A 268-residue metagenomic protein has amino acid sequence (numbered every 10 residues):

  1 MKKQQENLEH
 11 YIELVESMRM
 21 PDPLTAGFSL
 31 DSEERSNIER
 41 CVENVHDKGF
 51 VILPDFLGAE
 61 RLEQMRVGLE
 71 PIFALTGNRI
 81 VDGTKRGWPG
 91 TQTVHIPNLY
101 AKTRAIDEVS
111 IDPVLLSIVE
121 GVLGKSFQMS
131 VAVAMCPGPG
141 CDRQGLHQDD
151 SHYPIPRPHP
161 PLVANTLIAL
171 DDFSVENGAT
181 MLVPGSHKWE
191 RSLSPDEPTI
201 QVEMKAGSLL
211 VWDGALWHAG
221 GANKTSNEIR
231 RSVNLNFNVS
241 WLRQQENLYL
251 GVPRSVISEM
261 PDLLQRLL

Functional and structural regions predicted by a protein language model:
K2-K48, L53-L146, S151-Y153: Non-heme Fe(II)-dependent double-stranded beta-helix
K2-Q4, L14, W189-V211, A215-W217 (+1 more regions): Conserved double-stranded beta-helix
L53, I168, L210-W212: Short hydrophobic-aromatic micro-motifs
F56, A132-V133, G185, G214-L216: Short, well-ordered beta-to-alpha junction loops that form the rim of enzyme active sites and present histidine/acidic
S117, C141-M204, V239-P253: Catalytic core of non-heme Fe(II) oxygenases with the double-stranded beta-helix
Q128, P160-L162, N227-I229: A short, structural micro-pattern
M129, V175-A179, L210: Short, structured loop/turn "capping" segments at alpha-beta junctions
V131-A134, T166-I168, V233-F237: A structural signal for short, well-ordered beta-strand segments
